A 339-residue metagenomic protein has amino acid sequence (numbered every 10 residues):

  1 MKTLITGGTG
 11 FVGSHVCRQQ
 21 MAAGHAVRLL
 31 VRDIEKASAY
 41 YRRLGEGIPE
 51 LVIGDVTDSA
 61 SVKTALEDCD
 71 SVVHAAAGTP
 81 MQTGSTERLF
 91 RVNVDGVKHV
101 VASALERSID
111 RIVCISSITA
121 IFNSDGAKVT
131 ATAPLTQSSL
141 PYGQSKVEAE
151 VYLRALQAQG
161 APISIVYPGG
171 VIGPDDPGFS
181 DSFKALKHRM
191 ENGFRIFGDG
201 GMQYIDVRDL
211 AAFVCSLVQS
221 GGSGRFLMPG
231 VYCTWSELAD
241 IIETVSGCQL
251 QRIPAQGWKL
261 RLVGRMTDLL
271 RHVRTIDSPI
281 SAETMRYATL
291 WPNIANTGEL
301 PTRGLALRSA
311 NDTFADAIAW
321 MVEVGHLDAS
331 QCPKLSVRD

Functional and structural regions predicted by a protein language model:
T3-H25: N-terminal Rossmann NAD(P)H-binding glycine-rich loop of SDR-like oxidoreductase domains
G45, P49-D95, S103: NAD(P)H-binding glycine-rich loop region in Rossmannoid oxidoreductase-like domains and their noncatalytic homologs
M81, I118-A127, V171-S180: Conserved catalytic-site region of short-chain dehydrogenase/reductase
T86-E87, V92-Y142: Conserved Rossmann-fold NAD(P)-dependent oxidoreductase catalytic core, especially the SDR/UDP-sugar
F90-V94, S138-E150, G170, F183 (+1 more regions): Short-chain dehydrogenase/reductase
S116, V151-P174: Conserved beta-loop-beta element that borders a ligand/cofactor-binding pocket
A185-I205, D209, F213: A conserved pocket-lining segment of Rossmann-fold NAD(P)-dependent short-chain dehydrogenase/reductase
F213-P279, P301, R308-D339: Mid/C-terminal beta-alpha module of Rossmann-like enzyme folds, strongest in SDR-family dehydrogenases/epimerases
